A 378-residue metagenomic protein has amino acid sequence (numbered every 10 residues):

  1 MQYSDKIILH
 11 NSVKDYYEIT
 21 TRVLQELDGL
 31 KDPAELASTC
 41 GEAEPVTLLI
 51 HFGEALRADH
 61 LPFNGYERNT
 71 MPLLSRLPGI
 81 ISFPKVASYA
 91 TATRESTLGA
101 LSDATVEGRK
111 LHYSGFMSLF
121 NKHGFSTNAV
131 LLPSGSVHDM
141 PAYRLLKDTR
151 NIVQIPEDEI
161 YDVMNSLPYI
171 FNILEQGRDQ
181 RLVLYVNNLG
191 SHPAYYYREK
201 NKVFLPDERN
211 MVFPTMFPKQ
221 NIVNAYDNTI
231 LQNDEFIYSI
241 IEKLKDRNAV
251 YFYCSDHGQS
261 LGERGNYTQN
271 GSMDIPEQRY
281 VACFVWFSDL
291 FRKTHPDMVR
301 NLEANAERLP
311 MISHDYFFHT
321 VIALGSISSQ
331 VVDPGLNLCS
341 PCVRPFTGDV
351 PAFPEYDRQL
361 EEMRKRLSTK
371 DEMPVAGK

Functional and structural regions predicted by a protein language model:
M1-H51, A55-N210, Y280, S313-D315 (+1 more regions): Active-site-proximal alpha/beta segments of enzymes that process anionic O-linked groups
H10, Y17-E18, K31-T39, F171-G177 (+4 more regions): A long, amphipathic alpha-helix that forms part of the scaffold/cap immediately adjacent to metal-dependent active
L49-I50, T229-Q269, F318, I322: Metal-dependent active-site segment of extracytoplasmic phospho-/sulfohydrolases and closely related
A58, P62, A104, A225 (+2 more regions): Conserved short-loop catalytic and cofactor-binding motifs
L61, T97-L101, V223, R264-Y267 (+1 more regions): Short acidic, glycine/proline-rich loop/turn micro-motifs
G65-N69, A249, C254-P296, V332-P334: Histidine-centered active-site microenvironments of extracellular/periplasmic hydrolases and transferases
S118, G135, E242-L244, G271-I275 (+1 more regions): Membrane-interface soluble catalytic domains
